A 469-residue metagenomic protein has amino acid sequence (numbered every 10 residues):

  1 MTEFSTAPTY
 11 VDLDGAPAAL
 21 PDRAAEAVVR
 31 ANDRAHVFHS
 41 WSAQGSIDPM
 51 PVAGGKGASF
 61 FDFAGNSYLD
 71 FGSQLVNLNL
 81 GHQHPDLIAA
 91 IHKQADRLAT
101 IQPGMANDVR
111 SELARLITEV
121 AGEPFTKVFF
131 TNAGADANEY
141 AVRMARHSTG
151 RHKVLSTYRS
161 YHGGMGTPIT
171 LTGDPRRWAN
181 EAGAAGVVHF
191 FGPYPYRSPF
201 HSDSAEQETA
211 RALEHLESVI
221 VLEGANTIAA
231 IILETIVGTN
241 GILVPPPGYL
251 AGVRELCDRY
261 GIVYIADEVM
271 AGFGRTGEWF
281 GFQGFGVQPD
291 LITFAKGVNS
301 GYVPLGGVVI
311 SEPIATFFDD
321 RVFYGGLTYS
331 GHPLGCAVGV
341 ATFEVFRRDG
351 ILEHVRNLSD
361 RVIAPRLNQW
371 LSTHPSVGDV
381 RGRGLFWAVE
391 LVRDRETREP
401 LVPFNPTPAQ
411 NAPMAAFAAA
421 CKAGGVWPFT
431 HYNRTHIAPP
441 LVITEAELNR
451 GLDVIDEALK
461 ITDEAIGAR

Functional and structural regions predicted by a protein language model:
T2-R469: Conserved N-terminal phosphate-binding loop of PLP-dependent enzymes in the Aspartate aminotransferase
